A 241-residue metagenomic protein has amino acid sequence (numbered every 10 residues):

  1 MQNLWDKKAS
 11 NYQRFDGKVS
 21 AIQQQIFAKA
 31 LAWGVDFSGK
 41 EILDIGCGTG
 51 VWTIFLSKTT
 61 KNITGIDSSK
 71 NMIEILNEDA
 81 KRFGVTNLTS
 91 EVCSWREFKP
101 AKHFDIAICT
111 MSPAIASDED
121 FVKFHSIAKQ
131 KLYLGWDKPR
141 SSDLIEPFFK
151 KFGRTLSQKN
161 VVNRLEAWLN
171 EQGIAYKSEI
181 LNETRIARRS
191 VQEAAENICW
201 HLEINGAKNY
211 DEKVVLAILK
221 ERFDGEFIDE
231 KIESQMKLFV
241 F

Functional and structural regions predicted by a protein language model:
M1-D36: Conserved class I S-adenosyl-L-methionine
L43, T49-S94: Class I SAM-dependent methyltransferase SAM/SAH-binding core
E97-K102: Short conserved loop adjoining the S-adenosyl-L-methionine
D105-E119: A short SAM/SAH-binding and catalytic strip from SAM-dependent methyltransferases
K129-R140: Conserved beta-strand signature within the Rossmann-like core of class I S-adenosyl-L-methionine
F148-V162: Conserved Class I S-adenosyl-L-methionine
Q158-G173, K177: Short alpha-helix
K177-F241: Conserved Class I S-adenosyl-L-methionine
